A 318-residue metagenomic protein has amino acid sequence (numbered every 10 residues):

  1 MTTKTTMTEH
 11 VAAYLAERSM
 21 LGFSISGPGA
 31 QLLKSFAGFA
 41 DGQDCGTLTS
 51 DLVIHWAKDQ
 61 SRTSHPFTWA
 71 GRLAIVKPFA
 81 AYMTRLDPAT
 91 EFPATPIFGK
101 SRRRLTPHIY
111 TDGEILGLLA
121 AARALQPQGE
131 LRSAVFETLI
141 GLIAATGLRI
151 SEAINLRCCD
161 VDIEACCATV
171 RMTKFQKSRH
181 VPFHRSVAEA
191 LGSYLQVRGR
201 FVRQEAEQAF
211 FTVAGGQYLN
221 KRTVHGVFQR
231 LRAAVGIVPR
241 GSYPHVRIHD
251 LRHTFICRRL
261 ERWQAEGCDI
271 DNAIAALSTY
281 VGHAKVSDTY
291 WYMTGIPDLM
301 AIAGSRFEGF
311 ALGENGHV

Functional and structural regions predicted by a protein language model:
M1-V318: Conserved catalytic core of the tyrosine transesterase superfamily
